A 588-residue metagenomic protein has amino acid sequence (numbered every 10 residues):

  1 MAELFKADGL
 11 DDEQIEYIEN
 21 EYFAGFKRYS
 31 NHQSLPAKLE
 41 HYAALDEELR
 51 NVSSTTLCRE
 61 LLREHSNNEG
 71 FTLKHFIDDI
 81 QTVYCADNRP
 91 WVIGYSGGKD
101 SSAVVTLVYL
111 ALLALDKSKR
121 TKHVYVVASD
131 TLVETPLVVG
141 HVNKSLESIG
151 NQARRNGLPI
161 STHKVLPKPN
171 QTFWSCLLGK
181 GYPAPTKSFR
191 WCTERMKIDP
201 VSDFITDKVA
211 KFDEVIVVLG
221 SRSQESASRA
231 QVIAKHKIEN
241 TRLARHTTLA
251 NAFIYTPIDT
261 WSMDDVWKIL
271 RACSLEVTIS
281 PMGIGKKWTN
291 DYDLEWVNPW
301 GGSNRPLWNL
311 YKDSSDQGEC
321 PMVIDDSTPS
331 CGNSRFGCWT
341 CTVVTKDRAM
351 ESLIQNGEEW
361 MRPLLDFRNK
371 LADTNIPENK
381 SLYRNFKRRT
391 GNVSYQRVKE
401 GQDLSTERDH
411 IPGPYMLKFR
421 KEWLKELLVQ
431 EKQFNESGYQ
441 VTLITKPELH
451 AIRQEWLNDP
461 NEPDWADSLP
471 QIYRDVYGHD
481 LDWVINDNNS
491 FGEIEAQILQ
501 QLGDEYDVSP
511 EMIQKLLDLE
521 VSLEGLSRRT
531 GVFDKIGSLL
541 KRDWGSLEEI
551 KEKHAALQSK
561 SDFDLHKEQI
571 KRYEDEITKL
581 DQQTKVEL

Functional and structural regions predicted by a protein language model:
A2-V92, S102-L588: Nucleotide-activated chemistry modules centered on ATP-dependent adenylation/adenylyltransferase
G98: Conserved G/P- and acidic residue-centered "switch" motifs that form tight phosphate/ATP-binding loops in soluble
